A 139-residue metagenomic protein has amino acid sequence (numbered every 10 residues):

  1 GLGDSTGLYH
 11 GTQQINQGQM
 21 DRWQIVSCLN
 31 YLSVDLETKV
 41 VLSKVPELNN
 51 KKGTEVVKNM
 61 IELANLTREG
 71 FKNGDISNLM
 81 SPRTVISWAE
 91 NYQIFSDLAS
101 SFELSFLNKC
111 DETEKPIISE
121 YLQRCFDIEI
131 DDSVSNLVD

Functional and structural regions predicted by a protein language model:
G1-D139: C-terminal regulatory/interaction module of P-loop NTP-utilizing enzymes
